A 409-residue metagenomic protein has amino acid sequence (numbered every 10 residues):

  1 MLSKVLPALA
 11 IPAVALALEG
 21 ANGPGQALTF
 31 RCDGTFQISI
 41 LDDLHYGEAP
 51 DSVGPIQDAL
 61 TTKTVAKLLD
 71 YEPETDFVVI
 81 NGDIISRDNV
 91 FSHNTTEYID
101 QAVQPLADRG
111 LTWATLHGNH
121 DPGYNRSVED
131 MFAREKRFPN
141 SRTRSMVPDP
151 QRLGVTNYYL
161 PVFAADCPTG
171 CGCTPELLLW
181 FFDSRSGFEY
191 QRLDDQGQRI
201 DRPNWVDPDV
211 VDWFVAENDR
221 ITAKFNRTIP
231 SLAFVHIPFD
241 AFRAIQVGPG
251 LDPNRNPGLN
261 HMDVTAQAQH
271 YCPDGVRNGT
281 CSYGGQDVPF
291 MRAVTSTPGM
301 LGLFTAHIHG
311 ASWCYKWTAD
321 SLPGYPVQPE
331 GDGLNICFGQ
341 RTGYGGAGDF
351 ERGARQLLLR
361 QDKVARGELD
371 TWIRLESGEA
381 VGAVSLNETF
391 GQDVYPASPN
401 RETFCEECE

Functional and structural regions predicted by a protein language model:
M1-G23: Fungal secretory targeting signals
A17-E97, Q101: N-terminal active-site segment of His-dependent metallophosphoesterases
E19-A27, E97-F225: Extended active-site neighborhood of metal-dependent phosphoesterases/phosphodiesterases
G47-A49, I85-N89, T115-R126, F188-Y190 (+4 more regions): Active-site environment of divalent metal-dependent phosphoester hydrolases
S52-V53, G82-V103, P122-N140, I245 (+1 more regions): Metal-dependent catalytic neighborhoods of phosphoester/phosphodiester hydrolases
Y159-V162, L179, A311-E409: Binuclear metal-dependent phosphoesterase catalytic core
L179-Y283: Active-site-proximal loop/helix segment associated with metal-binding centers of metalloenzymes
N256-R360: Conserved beta-sheet core of the metallophosphoesterase superfamily
